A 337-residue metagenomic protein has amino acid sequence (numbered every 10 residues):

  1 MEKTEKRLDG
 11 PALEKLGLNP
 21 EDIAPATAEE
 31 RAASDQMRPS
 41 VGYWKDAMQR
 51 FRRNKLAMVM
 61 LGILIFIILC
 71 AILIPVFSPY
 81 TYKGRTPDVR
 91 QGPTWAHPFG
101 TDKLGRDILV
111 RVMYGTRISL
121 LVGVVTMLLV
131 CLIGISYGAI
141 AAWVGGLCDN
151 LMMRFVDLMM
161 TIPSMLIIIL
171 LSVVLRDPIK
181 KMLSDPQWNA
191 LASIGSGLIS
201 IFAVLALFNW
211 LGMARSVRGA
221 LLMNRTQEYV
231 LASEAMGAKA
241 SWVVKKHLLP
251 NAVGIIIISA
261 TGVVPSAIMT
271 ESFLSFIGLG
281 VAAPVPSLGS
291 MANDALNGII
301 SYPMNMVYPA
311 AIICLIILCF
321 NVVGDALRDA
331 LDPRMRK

Functional and structural regions predicted by a protein language model:
M1-I135, A139, L147-N150, T161 (+7 more regions): Gly/Trp-centered helix-boundary motif
E29-E30, I118-V122, Y137, M153 (+6 more regions): Short alpha-helical transmembrane interface motifs in multi-pass membrane proteins
I74-Y82, A142-G146, L171-K180, S184 (+5 more regions): Short helix-capping/hinge motifs at transmembrane helix termini and TM-loop junctions
P98, I108, L129-I133, A142-W143 (+3 more regions): Generic hydrophobic transmembrane alpha-helix motif, especially the helices
R106-L121, V125, G145-M153, L222 (+2 more regions): Amphipathic cytosolic juxtamembrane alpha-helices at the membrane-cytosol interface of multi-pass membrane transporters
G145-G146, M160, S164, D177 (+5 more regions): Short, conserved catalytic or interaction motifs in soluble domains
L171-L175, W188-S193, L205, L221 (+2 more regions): Glycine-rich helix-loop "coupling/hinge" segments at transmembrane-helix boundaries in multipass transporters
G219-Y229, A326-R334: Transmembrane helix boundary and interhelical loop/hinge segments in multi-pass membrane proteins
